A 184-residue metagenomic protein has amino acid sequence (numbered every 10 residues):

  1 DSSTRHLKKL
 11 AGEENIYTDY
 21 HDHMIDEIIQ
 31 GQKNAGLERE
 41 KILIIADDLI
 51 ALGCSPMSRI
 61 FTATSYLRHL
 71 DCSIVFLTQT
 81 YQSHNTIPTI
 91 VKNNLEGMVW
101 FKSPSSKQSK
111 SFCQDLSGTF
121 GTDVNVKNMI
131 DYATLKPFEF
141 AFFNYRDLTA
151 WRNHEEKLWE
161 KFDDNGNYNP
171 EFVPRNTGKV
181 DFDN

Functional and structural regions predicted by a protein language model:
S2-R5, G12-V124: Conserved P-loop NTPase motor cores
S109-A150: P-loop/Walker A phosphate-binding loop and immediately adjacent motor/lid segment at beta-alpha junctions
T134-N184: Conserved P-loop NTPase motor module
